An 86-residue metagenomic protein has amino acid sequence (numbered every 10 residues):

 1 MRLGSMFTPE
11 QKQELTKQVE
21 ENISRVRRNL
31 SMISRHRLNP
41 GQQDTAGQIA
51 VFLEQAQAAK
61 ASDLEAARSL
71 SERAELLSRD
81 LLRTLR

Functional and structural regions predicted by a protein language model:
R2-G47: Amphipathic, heptad-repeat alpha-helical segments
Q18, G41, L53, A59-K60: Hydrophobic/aromatic side-chain positions at a characteristic register within alpha-helices of tetratricopeptide repeats
I23, L30, L53, K60 (+2 more regions): Inward-facing hydrophobic residues that define packing positions of alpha-helical scaffold repeats
I33-P40, A59-D63, L81, L85: Secondary-structure edge/capping motif, primarily at the C-terminal ends of alpha-helices and the immediately following
G41-F52, E72-R86: Short, charge-rich amphipathic alpha-helical segments embedded in non-transmembrane helical bundles/solenoids
